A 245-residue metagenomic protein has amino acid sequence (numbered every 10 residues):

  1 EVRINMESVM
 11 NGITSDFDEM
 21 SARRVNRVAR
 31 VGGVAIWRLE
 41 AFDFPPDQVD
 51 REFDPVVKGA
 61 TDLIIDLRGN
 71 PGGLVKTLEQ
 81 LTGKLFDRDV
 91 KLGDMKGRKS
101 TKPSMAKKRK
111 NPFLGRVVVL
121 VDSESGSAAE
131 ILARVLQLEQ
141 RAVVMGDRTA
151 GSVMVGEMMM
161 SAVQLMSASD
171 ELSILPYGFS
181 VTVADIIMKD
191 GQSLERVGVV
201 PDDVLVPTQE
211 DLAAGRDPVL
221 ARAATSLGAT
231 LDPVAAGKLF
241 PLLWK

Functional and structural regions predicted by a protein language model:
E1-S167, L212-A213: Cleft-lining beta-strand/loop regions that shape enzyme active-site pockets
F17, L175-D185, V200: Short acidic, Pro/Gly- and aromatic-enriched capping/linker segments at domain boundaries
A35-W37, F179-V181, L194-E195: Short hydrophobic-aromatic micro-motifs
L165-Y177: Active-site rim segments in enzyme catalytic domains, especially the processed small/beta chain of N-terminal
M188: Short, acidic, Ser/Thr-enriched surface-loop or helix-capping motifs
L194-V197, Q209-A214, P218-K245: Conserved functional hotspot residues or short segments at active or partner-binding sites across diverse domains
